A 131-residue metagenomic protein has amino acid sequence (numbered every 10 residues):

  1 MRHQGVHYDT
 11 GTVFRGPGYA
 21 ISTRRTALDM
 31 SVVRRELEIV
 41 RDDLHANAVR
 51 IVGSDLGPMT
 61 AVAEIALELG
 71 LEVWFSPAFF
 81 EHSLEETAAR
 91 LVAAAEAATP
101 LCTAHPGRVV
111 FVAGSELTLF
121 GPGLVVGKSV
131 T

Functional and structural regions predicted by a protein language model:
M1, A66-E68, C102-P106: Extracellular/periplasmic catalytic domains that process cell-envelope and extracellular macromolecules
M1-A61: Active-site-adjacent substrate/metal-binding segments within catalytic domains of carbohydrate-active enzymes
D9-G11, S54, A78-F80, G114-T118: Active-site beta-loop-alpha junctions enriched in small/polar residues
G16-A20, A78-A93, L119-T131: Surface-exposed, active-site-proximal loop segments in enzymatic domains
D29-V32, R90-A94: Soluble or luminal CAZymes and related metallo-dependent hydrolases
V32, V73-S76, A98-L101: Glycine-rich loops and low-complexity Gly/Arg-rich segments that provide flexible linkers or classic glycine-based
E36-V92: Aromatic-lined substrate-binding rim segments of carbohydrate-active enzymes
N47, A97-T131: Active-site groove signature of glycoside hydrolases
